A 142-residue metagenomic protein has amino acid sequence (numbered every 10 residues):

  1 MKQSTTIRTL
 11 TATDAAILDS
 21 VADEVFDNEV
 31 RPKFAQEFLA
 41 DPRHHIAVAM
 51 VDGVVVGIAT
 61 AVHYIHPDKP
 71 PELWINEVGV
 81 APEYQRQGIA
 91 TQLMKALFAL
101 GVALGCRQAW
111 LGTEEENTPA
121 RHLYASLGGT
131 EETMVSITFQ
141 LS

Functional and structural regions predicted by a protein language model:
K2-T5, T9-P70, N76, M94-A96 (+1 more regions): Acetyl-CoA-dependent GNAT
V80, R86-A99, H122-S126: Conserved acetyl-CoA-binding loop-helix of GNAT-fold acetyltransferases
A81, E114, S142: Residue-level recognition of the GNAT/N-acetyltransferase active site
T91, R107, E115-T133: Conserved active-site alpha-helix within GNAT-family acetyltransferase domains
V102-G112: Conserved GNAT acetyl-CoA-binding A-motif
T130, M134-S142: Active-site/acyl-donor-binding loops of N-acyltransferases
